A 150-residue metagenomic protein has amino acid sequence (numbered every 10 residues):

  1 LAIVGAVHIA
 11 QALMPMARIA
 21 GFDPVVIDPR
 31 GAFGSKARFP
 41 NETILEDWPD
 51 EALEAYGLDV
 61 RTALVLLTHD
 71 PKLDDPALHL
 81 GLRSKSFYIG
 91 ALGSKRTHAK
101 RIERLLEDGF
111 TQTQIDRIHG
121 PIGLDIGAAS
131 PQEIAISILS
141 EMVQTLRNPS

Functional and structural regions predicted by a protein language model:
L1, A12-A20, A63, I134-S150: SAM-dependent methyltransferases
L1-V60, P71-D74: Hydrophobic, well-ordered beta-alpha structural blocks that scaffold small-molecule cofactor pockets
M16-F22, L80-R83, L106-D108: Short, solvent-exposed amphipathic alpha-helical segments in soluble enzyme and RNA/protein-processing domains
T62-A63, Y88: Structural motif
T68-D70, G93: Short glycine-/small-residue-rich Rossmann-like dinucleotide-binding loops
L73-S86: Rossmann-fold NAD(P) dinucleotide-binding segment
S86, L92-S150: Adenosine-phosphate binding glycine-rich loop
